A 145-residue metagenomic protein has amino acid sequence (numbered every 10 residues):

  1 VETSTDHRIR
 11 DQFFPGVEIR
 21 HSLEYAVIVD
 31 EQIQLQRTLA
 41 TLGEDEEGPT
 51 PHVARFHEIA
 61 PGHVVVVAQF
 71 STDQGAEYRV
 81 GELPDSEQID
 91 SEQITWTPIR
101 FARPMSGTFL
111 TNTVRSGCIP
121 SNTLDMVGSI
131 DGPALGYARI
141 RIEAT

Functional and structural regions predicted by a protein language model:
V1-T145: Extracellular, repeat-based ectodomains that mediate carbohydrate processing or recognition
